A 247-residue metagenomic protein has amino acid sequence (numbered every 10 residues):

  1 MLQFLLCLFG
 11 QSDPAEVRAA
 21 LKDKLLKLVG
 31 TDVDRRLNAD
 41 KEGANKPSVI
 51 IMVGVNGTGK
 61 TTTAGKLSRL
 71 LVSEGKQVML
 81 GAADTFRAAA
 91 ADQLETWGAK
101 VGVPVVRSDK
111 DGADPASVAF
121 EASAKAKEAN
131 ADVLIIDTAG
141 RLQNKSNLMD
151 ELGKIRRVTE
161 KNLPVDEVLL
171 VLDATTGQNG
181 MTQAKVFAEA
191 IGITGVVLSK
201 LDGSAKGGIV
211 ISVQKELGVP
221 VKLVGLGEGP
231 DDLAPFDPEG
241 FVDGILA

Functional and structural regions predicted by a protein language model:
M1-T85, A89-G112, A116-I136: Primarily NTPase-proximal linker/entry elements flanking Walker-type ATP/GTP-binding cores
V53-G54, D137, V171, G225: Short beta-strand segments
A91-Q93, D114-A129, Q143-A247: Conserved catalytic-core segment of NTP-binding enzymes
